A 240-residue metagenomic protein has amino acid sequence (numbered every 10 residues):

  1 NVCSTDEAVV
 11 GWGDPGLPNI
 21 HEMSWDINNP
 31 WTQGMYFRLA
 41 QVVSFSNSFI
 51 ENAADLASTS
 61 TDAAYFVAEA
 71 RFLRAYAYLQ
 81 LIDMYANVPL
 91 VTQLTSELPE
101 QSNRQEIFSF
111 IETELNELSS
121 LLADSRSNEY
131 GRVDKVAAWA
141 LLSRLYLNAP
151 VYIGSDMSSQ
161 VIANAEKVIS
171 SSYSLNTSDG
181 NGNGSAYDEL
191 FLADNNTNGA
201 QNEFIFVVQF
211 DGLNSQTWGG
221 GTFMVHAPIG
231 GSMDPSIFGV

Functional and structural regions predicted by a protein language model:
N1-W12, N116-S119, R132, V136-V240: An aromatic- and glycine-enriched ligand-binding surface/loop that stacks and positions planar moieties
V10-Y85, E97-E106, L115-Y130: Conserved, well-structured interaction surfaces
I50, P89-V91, F204-V208: Structural recognition of the beta-strand scaffold that forms the well-ordered cores of secreted hydrolase catalytic
A77-P89, L142-I153: Extended, well-ordered alpha-helical segments in internal regulatory regions
N87-Q105, Y152-S159: Short coil/linker segments at helix-helix boundaries
